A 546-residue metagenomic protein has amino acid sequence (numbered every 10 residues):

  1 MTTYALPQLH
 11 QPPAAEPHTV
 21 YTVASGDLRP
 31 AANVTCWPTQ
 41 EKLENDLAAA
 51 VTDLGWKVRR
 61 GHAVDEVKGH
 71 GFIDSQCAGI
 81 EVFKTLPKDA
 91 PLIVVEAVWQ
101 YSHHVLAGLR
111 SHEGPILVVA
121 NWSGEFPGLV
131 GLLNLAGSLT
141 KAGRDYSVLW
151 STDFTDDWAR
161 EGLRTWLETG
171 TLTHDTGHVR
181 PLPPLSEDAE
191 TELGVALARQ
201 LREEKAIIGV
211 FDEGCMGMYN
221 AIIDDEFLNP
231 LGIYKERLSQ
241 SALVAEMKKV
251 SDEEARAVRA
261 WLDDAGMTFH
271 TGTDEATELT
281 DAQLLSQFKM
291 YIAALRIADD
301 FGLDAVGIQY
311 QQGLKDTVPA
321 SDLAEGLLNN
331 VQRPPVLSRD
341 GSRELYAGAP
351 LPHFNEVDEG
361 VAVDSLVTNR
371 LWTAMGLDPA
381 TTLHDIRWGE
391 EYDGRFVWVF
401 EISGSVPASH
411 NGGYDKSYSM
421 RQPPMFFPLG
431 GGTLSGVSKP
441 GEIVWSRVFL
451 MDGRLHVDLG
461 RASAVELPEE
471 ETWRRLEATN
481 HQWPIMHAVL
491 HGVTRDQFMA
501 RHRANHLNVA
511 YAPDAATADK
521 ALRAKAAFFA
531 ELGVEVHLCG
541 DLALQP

Functional and structural regions predicted by a protein language model:
T3-A24, A32-N45, A97-W99, G114-W122 (+6 more regions): Anaerobic metallocofactor- and corrinoid-dependent redox/one-carbon enzyme cores, especially those from methanogenesis
A15-R29, G55-R59, S123-E254: Cap/lid and interdomain-hinge subdomains that line or gate substrate/regulatory clefts in soluble alpha/beta enzymes
R29-A31, V67-H70, Y101-H104, E125-F126 (+5 more regions): Flexible loop/turn segments at secondary-structure boundaries
R29-H62: Low-complexity, highly charged intrinsically disordered N-terminal segments that act as targeting/localization
L54-T85, A245-A255: N-terminal beta-loop-helix "entrance" segment that forms/cooperates in small-molecule cofactor or anionic ligand
S75-A90, R110, I292-D300: Short, well-structured alpha-helical segments in soluble
L86-L92, D153, H178-L185, E190 (+1 more regions): Extended, charge-rich low-complexity interaction segments
